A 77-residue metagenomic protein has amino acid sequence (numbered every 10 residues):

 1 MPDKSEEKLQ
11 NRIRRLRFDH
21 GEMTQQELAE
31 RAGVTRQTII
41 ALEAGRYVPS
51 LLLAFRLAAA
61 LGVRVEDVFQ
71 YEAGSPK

Functional and structural regions predicted by a protein language model:
P2, Q70-K77: Short, charged recognition helix plus adjacent turn of helix-turn-helix-like nucleic-acid-binding domains
N11-R31: Short basic helix-loop element that most often maps to the first helix and adjoining turn of HTH DNA-binding modules
I13, L28-A29, I39-L42, V68: Conserved hydrophobic/aromatic packing and binding residues within compact polymer-binding modules
G33-V48: Recognition helix of helix-turn-helix/homeodomain-like DNA-binding domains that insert into the DNA major groove
L52-D67: DNA major-groove recognition helix of helix-turn-helix/homeodomain DNA-binding modules
